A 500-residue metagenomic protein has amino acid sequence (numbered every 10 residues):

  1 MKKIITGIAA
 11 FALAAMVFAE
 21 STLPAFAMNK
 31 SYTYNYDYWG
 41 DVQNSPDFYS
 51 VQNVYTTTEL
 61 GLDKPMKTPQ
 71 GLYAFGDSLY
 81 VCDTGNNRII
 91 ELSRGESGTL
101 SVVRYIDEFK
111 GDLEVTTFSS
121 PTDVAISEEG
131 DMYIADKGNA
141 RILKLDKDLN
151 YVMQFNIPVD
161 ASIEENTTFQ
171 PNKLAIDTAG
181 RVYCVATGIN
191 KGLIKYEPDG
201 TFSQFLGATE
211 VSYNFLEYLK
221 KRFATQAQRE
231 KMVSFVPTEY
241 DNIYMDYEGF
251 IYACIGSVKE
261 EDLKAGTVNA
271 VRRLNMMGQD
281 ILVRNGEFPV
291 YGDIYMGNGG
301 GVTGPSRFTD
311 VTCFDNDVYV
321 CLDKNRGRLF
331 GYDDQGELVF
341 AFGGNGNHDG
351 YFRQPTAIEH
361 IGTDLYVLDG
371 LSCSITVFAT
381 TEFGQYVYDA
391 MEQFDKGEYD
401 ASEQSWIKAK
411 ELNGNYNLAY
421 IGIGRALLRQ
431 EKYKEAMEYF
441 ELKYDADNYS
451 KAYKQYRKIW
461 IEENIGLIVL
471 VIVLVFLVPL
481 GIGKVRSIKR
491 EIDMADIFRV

Functional and structural regions predicted by a protein language model:
K2-I8, F383, S402: Generic alpha-helix initiation/capping and coil-helix boundary signal
K3-A25, V475-G481: Sec-dependent N-terminal signal peptides of Gram-positive bacterial secreted proteins and lipoproteins
L23-Y433, K443-Y444, S450-V500: Eukaryotic scaffold repeat domains enriched in small/polar residues
